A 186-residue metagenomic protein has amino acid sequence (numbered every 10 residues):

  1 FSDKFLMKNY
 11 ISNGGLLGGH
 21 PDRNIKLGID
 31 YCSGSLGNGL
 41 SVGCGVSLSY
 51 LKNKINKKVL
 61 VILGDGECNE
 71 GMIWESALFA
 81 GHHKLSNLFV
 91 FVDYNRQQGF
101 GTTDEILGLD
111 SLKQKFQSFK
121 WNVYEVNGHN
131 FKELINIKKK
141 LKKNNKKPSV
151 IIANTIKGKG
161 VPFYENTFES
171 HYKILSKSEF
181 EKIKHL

Functional and structural regions predicted by a protein language model:
F1-H82: Cofactor-binding active-site loop characterized by glycine-rich and histidine/acidic residues
S2-N9, A80-D93, Q117-W121: A glycine-rich helix N-cap at a beta->alpha junction
D22, M72-W74, F100-D104, V161-N166: Short acidic, glycine/serine/threonine-rich loops at helix termini
K54-K57, D104-I137: Conserved thiamine diphosphate
K57-V61, L88, K147-T155: Generic beta-sheet signal
E70-N95, V150-I152: A short alpha/beta connector and helix-capping loop motif
N95-Q97, H129, I156: Active-site beta-loop-alpha junctions enriched in small/polar residues
F131-L186: Glycine/aspartate-rich loop-and-adjacent alpha/beta segment that forms the canonical ThDP
